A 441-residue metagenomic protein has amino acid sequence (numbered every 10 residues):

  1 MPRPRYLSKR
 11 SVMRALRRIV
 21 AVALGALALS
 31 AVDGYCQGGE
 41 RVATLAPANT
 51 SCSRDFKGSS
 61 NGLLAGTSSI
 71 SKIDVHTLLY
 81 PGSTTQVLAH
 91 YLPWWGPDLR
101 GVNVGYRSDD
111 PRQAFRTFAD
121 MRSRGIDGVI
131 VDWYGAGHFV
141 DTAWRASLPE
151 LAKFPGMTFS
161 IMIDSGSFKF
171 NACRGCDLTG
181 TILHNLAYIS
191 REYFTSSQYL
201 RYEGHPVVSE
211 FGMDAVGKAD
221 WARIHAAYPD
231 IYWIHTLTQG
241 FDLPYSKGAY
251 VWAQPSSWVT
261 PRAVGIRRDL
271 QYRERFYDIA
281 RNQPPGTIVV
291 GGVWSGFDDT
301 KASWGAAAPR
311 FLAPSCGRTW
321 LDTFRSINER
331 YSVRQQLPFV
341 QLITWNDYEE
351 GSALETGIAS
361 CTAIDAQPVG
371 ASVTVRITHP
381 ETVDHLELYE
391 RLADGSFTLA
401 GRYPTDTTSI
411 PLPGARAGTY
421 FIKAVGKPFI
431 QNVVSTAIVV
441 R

Functional and structural regions predicted by a protein language model:
M1-A15: N-terminal secretory signal peptides that target proteins for export/translocation
S8-K9, L24, P338: Residue-level detector of alpha-helix boundary/anchor positions
L16-R17, N346: Residue-level micro-sites within transmembrane alpha helices that shape and flank functional polar/acidic positions
I19-S30: Bacterial N-terminal signal peptides
C36-G38: Boundary at the C-terminal end of the N-terminal hydrophobic targeting segment
V42-V375, H379-H385, E390-L392, T398-R441: Glycan-processing catalytic domains of CAZymes
